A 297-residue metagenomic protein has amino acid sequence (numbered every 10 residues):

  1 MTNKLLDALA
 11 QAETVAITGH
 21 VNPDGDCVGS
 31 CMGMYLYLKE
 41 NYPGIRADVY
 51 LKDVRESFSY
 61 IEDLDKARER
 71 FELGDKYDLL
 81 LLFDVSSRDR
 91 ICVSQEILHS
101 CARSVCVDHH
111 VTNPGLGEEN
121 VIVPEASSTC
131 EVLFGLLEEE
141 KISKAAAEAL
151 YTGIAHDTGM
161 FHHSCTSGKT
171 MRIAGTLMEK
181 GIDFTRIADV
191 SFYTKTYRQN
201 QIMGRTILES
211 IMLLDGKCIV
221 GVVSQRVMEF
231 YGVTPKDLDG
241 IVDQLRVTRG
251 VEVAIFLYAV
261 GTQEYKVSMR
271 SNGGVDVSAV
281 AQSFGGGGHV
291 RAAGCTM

Functional and structural regions predicted by a protein language model:
N3-G19, G29-S59, E69, L73-L79 (+2 more regions): Hydrophobic helix-and-loop "lid/oligomerization" segment in the mid-to-C-terminal part of catalytic domains
T18, N22, L82, C106-V107 (+1 more regions): Generic enzyme active-site microenvironment
V21-P23, V85-R88, H110-T112, Q225-R226 (+1 more regions): Short glycine-rich anion-binding loops that position phosphate/pyrophosphate groups of nucleotides and phosphorylated
G25-C31, R88-C92: Short glycine/serine/threonine-rich phosphate/pyrophosphate-binding segments that cradle anionic phosphate groups
E40, I97-S104, E138-E139, G168: A glycine- and small-aliphatic-rich helix-loop capping segment at beta-alpha/alpha-beta transitions that lines
E62-L64, R68-E119: Active-site cofactor/cluster-binding pocket
E72-D75, E96-H99, N113-P114, I142-K144 (+3 more regions): Solvent-exposed alpha-helices and their adjacent loops that cap or buttress functional pockets in soluble metabolic
H109-I173: Short alpha-helices
